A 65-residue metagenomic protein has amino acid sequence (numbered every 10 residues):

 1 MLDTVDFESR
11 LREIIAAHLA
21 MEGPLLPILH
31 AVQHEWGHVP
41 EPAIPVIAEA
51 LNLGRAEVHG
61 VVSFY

Functional and structural regions predicted by a protein language model:
M1-Y65: Signature of N-terminal electron-transfer/Fe-S-associated modules in redox systems
